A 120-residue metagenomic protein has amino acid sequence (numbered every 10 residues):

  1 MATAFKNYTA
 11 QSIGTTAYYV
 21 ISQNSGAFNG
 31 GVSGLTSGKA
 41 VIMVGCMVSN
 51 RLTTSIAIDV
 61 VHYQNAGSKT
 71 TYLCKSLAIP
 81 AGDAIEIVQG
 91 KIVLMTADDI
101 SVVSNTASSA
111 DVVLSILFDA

Functional and structural regions predicted by a protein language model:
M1-K39, G45, S104-A120: C-terminal interaction-tip segments
A40-M43, S55, M95-A97, S109: Short connector loops at helix/strand junctions that flank enzyme active sites, especially segments positioning acidic
V41, Y63-Q64, E86: Compact, glycine-rich, soluble single-domain proteins
V48, I58-V60, I79, I100-V102: Hydrophobic beta-strand residues in large extracellular and virion-surface proteins
V48-T53, N105: Short solvent-exposed strand-capping/beta-turn motif centered on an Asx-Ser/Thr pair
N50, Q64, I116-F118: Beta-strand elements of well-folded, non-transmembrane domains
T53-K75: Short, surface-exposed beta-strand/strand-loop-strand elements in extracellular ectodomains
G67-D99: Intrinsically disordered, low-complexity Pro/Gly/Ser/Thr-rich segments with frequent PxxP/GP/PP motifs and embedded
